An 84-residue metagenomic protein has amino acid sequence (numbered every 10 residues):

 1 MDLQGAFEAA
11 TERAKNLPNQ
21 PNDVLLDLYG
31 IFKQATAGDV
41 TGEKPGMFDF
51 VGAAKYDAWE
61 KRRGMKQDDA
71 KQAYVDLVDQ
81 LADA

Functional and structural regions predicted by a protein language model:
M1-A84: A charge-rich, low-complexity, intrinsically flexible signal that marks solvent-exposed coils, linkers, repeats
